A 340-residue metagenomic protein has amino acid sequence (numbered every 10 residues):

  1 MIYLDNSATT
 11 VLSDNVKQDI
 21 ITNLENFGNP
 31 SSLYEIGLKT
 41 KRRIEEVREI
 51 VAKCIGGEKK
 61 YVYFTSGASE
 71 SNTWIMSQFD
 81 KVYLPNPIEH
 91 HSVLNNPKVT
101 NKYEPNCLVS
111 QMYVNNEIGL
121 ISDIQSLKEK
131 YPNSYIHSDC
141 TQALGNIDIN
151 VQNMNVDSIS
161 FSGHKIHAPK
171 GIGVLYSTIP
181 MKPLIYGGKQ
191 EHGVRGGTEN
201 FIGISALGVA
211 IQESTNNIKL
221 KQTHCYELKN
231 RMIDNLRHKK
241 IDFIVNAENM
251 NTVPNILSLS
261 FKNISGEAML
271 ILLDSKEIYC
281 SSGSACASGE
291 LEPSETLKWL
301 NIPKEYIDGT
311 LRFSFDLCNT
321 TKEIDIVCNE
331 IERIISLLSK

Functional and structural regions predicted by a protein language model:
M1-K340: Pyridoxal 5′-phosphate
